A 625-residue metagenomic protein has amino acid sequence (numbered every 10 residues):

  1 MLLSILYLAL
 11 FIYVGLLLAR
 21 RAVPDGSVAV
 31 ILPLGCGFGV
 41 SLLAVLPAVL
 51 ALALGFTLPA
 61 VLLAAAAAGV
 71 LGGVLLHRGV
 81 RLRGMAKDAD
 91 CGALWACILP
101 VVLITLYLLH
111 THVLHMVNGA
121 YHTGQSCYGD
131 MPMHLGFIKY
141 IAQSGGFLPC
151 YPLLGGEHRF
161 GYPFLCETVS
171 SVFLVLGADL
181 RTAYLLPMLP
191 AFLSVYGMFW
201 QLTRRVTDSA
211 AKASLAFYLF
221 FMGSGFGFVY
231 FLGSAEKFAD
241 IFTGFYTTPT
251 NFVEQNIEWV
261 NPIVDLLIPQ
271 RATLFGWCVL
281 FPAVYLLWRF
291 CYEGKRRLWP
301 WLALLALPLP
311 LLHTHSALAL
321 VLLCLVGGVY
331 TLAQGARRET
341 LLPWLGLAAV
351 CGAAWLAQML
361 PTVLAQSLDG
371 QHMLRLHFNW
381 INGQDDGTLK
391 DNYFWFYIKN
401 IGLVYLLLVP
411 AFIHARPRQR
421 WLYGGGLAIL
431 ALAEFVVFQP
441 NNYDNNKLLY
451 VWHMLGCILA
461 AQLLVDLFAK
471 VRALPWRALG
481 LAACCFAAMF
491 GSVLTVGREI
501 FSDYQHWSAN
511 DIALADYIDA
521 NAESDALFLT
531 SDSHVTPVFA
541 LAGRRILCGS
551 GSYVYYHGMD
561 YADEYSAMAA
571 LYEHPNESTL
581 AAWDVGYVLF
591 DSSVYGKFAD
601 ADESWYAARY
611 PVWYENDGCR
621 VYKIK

Functional and structural regions predicted by a protein language model:
M1-C91, L103: Membrane-embedded, hydrophobic transmembrane alpha-helices
V102, R297-P308, L323, L345-V350 (+2 more regions): Transmembrane alpha-helix segments characteristic of polytopic inner-membrane glycan-assembly/cell-envelope
V102-V279, T314-L318, Y504-Q505, D532: Active-site lumenal/periplasmic loops and adjacent helix-entry segments of GT-C-fold, multi-pass membrane
I104-L109, M222, F226, L312-S316 (+5 more regions): Transmembrane alpha-helical segments
L189-F192, T273, L318-V321, N442-A469: Hydrophobic/aromatic-rich transmembrane helices and adjacent perimembrane loops
V264-L267, L286, L298-T314: Membrane-interface alpha helices of multi-pass inner-membrane proteins
P282-F290, L323-Q334, K399-R420, D466: Hydrophobic, aromatic-rich transmembrane alpha-helices and their immediate juxtamembrane boundary segments
R472-K625: Extracytoplasmic
